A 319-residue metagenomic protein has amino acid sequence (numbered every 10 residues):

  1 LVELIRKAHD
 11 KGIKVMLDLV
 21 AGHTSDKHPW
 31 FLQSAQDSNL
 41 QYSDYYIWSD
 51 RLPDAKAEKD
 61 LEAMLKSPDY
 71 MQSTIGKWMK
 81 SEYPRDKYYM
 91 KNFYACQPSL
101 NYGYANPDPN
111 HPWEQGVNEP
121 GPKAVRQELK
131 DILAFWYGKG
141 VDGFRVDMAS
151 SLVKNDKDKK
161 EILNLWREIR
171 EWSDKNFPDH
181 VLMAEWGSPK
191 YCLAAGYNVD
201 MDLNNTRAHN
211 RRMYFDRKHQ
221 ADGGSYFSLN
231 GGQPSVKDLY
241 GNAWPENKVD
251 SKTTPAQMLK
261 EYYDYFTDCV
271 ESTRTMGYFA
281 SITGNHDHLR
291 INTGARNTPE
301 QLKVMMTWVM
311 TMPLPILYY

Functional and structural regions predicted by a protein language model:
L1, L129, I162, W166 (+2 more regions): Aromatic/hydrophobic pocket-lining residues that form the small-molecule binding cavity in soluble enzyme cores
L1-N118, A124, G138, A149-D200: Acidic/aromatic-lined carbohydrate-recognition and catalytic surfaces of CAZymes acting on diverse glycans
D26, F31-K66, R170-Y319: Conserved alpha/beta catalytic core and glycan-binding cleft of carbohydrate-active enzymes
P120-K139, P299-W308: Short, acidic/polar
G140-D142, I282: Short loop/turn motifs at secondary-structure junctions
F144-M148, M305: Extended, hydrophobic alpha-helical segments in both membrane/secreted and soluble proteins
